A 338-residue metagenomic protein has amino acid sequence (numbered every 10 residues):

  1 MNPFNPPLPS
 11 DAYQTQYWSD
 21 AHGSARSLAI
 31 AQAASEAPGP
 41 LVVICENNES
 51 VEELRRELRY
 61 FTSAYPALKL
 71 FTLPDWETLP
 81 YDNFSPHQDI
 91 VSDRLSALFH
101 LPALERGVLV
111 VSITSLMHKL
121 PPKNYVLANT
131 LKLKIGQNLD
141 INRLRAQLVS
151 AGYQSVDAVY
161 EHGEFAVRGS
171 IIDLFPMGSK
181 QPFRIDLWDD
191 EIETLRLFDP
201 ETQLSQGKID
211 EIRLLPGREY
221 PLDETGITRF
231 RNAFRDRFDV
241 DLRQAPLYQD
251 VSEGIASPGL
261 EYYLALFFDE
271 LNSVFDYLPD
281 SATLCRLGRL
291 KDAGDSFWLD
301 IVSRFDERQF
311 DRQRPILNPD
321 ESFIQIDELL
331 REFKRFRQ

Functional and structural regions predicted by a protein language model:
M1-Q338: ASCE RecA-like P-loop NTPase motor cores that couple ATP hydrolysis to mechanical translocation on nucleic acids
